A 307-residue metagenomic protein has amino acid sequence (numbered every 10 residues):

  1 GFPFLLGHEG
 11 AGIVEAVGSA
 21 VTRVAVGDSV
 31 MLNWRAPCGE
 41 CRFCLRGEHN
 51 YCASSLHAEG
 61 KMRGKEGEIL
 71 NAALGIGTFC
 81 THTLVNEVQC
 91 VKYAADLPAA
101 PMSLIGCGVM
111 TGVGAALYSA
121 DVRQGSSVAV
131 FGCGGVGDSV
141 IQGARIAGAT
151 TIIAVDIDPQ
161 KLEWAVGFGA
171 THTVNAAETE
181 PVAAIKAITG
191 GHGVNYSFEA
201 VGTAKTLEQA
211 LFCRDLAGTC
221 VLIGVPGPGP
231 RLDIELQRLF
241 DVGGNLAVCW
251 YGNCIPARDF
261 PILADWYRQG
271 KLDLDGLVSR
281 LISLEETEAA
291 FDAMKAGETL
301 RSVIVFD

Functional and structural regions predicted by a protein language model:
G1-L45, N50, A94-L97: Glycine-rich beta-strand-centered segment in the early N-terminal region that forms part of a ligand/cofactor-binding
R23-V26, T111, Q124, L216: Short, flexible surface segments
N33-Q89: Cysteine-cluster motifs in flexible loop/terminal segments that predominantly coordinate metals
T81, V88-Q89, A94-T179, A183: Mid-domain Rossmann-like dinucleotide-binding core that forms the NAD(H)/NADP(H) cofactor-binding site
A120-Q124, I157-N245: Glycine-rich cofactor phosphate-binding loops and adjacent beta1-alpha1 units of small-molecule cofactor enzyme domains
E208-F212, A257-D307: C-terminal hydrophobic helical "lid"/dimerization subdomain of Rossmann-like NAD(P)H-dependent oxidoreductases
G218-V221, D233-G276: Rossmann-fold dehydrogenase core element
